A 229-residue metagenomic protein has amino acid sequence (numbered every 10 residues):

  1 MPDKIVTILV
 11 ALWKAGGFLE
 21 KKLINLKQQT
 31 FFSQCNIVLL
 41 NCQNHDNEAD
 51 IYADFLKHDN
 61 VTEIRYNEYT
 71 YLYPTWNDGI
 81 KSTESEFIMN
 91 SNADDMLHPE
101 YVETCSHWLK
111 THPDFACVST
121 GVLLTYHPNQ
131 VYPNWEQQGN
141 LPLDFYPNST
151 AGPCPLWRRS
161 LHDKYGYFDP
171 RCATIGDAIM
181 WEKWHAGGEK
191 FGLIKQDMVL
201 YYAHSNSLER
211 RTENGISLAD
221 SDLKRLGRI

Functional and structural regions predicted by a protein language model:
A15-Q28: Short, well-formed alpha-helical segments that are part of the catalytic scaffolds of diverse glycosyltransferases
K27-R65: Acidic donor-binding segment of Leloir-type glycosyltransferases
Y66-T83: Glycine-rich, basic loop-to-helix element that forms the pyrophosphate-binding segment of sugar-nucleotide handling
I88: Short aromatic/hydrophobic "clamp" motif used to bind/position activated sugar donors
E100-Y132: Conserved donor NDP-sugar-binding/catalytic core segment of glycosyltransferases
G139-L156: A recurrent flexible, glycine/aromatic-enriched loop bordering the glycosyltransferase active site that acts as
A173-M180: Acidic donor-binding loop at a coil-to-helix junction in glycosyltransferase catalytic cores that engages
D197, Y201, R210-I229: Catalytic core of nucleotide-sugar-dependent glycosyltransferases
